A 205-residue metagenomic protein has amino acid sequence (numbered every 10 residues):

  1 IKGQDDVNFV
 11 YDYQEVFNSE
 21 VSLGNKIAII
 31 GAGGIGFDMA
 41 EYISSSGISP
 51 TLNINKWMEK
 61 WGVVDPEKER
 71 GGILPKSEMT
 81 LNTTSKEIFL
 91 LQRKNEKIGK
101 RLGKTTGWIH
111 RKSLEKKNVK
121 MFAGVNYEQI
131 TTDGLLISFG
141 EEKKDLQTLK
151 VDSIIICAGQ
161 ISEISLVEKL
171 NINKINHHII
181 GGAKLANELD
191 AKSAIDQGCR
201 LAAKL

Functional and structural regions predicted by a protein language model:
K2-L102, S138-L205: Rossmann-like dinucleotide/flavin-binding elements
G99-V125: N-terminal Rossmann-like dinucleotide/flavin-binding domain of flavoprotein oxidoreductases that bind FAD/FMN
K120, E128, Q147-L149: Residues that recognize and position ribonucleotide moieties
A123-G134: A conserved short coil-to-beta-strand element within the FAD-binding core of flavoproteins
